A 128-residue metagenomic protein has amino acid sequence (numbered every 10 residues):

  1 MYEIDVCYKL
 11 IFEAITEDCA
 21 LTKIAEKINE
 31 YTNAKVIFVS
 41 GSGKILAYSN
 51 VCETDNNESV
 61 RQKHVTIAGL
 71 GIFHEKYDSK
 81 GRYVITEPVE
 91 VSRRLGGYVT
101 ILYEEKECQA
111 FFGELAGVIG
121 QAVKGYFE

Functional and structural regions predicted by a protein language model:
M1-E128: Hydrophobic, helix-rich cores of sensory/ligand-binding and other regulatory modules that couple small-molecule
